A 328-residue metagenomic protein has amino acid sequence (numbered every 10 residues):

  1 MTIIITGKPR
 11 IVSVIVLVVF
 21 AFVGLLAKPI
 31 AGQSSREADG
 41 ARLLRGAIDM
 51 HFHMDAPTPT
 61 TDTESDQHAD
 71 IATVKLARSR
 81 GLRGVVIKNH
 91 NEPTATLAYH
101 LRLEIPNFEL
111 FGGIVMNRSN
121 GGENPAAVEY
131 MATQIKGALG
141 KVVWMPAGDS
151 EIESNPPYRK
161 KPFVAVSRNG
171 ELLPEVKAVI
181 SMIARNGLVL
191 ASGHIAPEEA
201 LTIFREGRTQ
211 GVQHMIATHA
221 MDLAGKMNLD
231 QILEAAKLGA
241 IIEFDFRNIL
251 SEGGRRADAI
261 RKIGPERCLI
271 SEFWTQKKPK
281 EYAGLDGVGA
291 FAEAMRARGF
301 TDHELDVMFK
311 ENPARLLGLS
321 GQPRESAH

Functional and structural regions predicted by a protein language model:
V14-K28: Bacterial N-terminal signal peptides
I30-F108: An N-terminally biased module of ancient metal coordination in phosphate/nucleic-acid-related enzymes
H53, I71-A95, F108-R118, G140-G148 (+3 more regions): Divalent metal-dependent hydrolysis catalytic cores, especially in the metallo-beta-lactamase
H53-H68, E153-R168, P279-E281: Acidic/histidine-rich helix-loop elements that form or flank divalent-metal/phosphate-binding sites at the catalytic
T96-L101, N124, V128, P197-G211 (+2 more regions): Distinct, well-ordered alpha-helical segments
G121-A217: Extended substrate/RNA-proximal surfaces in nucleic-acid metabolism proteins
D245, P265-Y282: Short acidic/histidine-rich active-site segments
L285-H328: Mid-to-C-terminal alpha-helical segments outside catalytic/metal-binding sites
